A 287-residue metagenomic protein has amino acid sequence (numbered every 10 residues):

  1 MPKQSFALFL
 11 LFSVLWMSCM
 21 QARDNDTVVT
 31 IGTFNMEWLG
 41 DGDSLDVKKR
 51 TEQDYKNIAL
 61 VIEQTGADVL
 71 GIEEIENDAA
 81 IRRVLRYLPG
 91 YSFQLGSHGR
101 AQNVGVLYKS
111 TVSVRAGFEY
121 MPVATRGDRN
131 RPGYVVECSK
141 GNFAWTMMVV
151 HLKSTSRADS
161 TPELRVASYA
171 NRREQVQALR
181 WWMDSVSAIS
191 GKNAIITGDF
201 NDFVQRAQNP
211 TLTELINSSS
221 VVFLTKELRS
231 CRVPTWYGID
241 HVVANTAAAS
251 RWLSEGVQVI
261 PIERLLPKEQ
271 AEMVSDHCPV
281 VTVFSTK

Functional and structural regions predicted by a protein language model:
M1-A7: Bacterial N-terminal signal peptides that target proteins for export
A7-W16: Bacterial N-terminal signal peptides
C19, W181-A194, N201-K287: Metal-dependent phosphoester-hydrolase catalytic domains
C19-L88, S92, H98-A101, V176-R180 (+4 more regions): N-terminal, active-site-proximal structural segment of metallo-dependent hydrolase catalytic domains
E37, E76, H151-K153, F200-F203: Catalytic metal-binding/acid-base residues of hydrolase active sites
D43-K49, G66-I72, Q94, V123-T125 (+6 more regions): Second-shell loop/turn segments in exported
V69, E74-K153: Structured beta-strand-rich core segments of catalytic domains in phosphoester-bond hydrolases
F143, V149-S168: Active-site His/acidic residue clusters
